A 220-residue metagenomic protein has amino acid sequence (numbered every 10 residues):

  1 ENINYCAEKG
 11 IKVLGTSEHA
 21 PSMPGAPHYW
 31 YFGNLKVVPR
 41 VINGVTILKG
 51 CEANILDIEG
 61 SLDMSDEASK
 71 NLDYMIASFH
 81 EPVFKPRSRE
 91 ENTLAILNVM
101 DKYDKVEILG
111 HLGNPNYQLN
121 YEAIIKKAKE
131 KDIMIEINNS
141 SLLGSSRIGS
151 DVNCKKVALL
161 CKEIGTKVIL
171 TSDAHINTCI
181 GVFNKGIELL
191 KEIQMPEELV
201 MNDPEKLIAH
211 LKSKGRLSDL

Functional and structural regions predicted by a protein language model:
E1, G25-Y29, Q118-K126, S145-L160 (+2 more regions): Histidine/acidic-residue-rich catalytic or RNA/ligand-binding cores of hydrolases and nuclease-related proteins
N4-V13: Active-site metal-binding motif and surrounding structural segment of the metallo-beta-lactamase
A7, A20, P24-I137, K191-V200 (+1 more regions): Extended substrate/RNA-proximal surfaces in nucleic-acid metabolism proteins
V13-H19: Ser/Thr-glycine-rich phosphate-binding loops at phosphate-binding pockets of nucleotides, nucleotide cofactors
P21-S22, V83-F84, L142-G144, I176-T178: Short gly/pro/ser/thr-enriched loop/turn and capping motifs at secondary-structure boundaries
M134-S146: His/Asp/Glu-enriched short active-site or ligand-binding loop at hydrolase and phosphoryl-transfer sites
T166-I180: Short acidic/histidine-rich active-site segments
